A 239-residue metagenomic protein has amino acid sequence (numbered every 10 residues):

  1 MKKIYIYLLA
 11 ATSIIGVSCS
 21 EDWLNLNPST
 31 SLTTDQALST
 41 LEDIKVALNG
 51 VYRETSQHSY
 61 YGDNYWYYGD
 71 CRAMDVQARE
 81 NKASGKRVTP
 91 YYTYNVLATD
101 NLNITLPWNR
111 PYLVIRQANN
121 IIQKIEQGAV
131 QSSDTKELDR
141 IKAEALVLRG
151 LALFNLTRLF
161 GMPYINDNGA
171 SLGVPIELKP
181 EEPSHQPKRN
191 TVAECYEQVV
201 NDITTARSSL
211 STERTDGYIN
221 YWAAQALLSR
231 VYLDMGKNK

Functional and structural regions predicted by a protein language model:
M1-L8: Bacterial N-terminal signal peptides that target proteins for export
K3, C19-D70: Membrane-proximal, proline-rich intrinsically disordered regions
K86-F160, N190, S208-T212: Conserved, well-structured interaction surfaces
Y196, N238-K239: TPR-repeat structural position
